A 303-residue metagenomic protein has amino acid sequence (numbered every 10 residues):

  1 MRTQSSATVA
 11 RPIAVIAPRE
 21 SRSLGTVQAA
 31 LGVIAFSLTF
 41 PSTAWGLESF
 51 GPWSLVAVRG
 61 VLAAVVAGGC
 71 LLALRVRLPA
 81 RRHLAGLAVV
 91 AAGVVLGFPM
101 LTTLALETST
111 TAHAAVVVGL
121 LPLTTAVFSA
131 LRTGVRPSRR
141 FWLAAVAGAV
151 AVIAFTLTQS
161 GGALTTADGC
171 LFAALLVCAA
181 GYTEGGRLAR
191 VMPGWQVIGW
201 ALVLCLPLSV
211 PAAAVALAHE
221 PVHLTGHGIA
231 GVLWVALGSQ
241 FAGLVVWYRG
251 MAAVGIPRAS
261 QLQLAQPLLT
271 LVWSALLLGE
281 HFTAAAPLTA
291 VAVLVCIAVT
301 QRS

Functional and structural regions predicted by a protein language model:
M1-A57, V65, S160-R187, L208 (+1 more regions): Glycine-/small-residue-enriched transmembrane alpha-helix faces in small-molecule transporters and effluxers
R2-I16, R59-G60, L157, G228-A230 (+1 more regions): C-terminal-most transmembrane helix of multi-pass membrane proteins
A7, A67, A88-V90, L120 (+5 more regions): Hydrophobic transmembrane alpha-helices of multi-pass small-molecule transport proteins
I34-S37, P41, V61, G68 (+10 more regions): Hydrophobic/small/kink-forming positions within alpha-helical transmembrane segments of polytopic membrane proteins
I34-T43, G68-V118, A154, A236-V254: Specific transmembrane alpha-helical segments of multi-pass solute transporters/efflux pumps, especially DMT/EamA
L38, S42-W45, S49, A63-A80 (+5 more regions): Membrane-interface helix-cap regions at the ends of transmembrane helices in multi-pass membrane proteins
S42, A63, A67, T125-V127 (+5 more regions): Transmembrane alpha-helical segments that form core, pore/gating elements of small-molecule transporters/exporters
V56-V58, P99, H113-L120, E184-P207 (+1 more regions): Helix-helix packing/entry segments at the starts of transmembrane helices
